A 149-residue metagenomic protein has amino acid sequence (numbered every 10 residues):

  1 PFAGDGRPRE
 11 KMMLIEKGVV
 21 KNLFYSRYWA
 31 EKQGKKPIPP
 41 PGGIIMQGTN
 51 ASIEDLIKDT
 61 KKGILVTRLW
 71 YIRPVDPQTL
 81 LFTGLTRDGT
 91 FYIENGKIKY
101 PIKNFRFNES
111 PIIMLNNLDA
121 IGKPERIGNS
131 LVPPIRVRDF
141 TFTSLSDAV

Functional and structural regions predicted by a protein language model:
P1-V149: Dual-mode signal for accessory low-complexity, basic/Gly-rich regions
